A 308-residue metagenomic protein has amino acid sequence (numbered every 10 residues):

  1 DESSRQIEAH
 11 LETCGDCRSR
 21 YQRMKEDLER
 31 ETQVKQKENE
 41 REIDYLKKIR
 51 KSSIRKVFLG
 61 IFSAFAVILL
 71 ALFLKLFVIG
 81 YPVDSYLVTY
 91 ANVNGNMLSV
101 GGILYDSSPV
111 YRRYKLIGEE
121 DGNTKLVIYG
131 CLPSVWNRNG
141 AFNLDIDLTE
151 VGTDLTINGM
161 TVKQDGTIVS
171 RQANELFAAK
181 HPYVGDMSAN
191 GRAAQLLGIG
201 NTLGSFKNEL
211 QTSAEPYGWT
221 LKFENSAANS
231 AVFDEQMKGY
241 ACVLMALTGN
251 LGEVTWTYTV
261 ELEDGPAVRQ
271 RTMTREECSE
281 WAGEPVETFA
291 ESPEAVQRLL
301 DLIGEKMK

Functional and structural regions predicted by a protein language model:
E2-R23: N-terminal amphipathic alpha-helical interaction or autoinhibitory segments
Q22, T32-M97: Membrane-interface helical sensory segment of bacterial ECF anti-sigma factor regulators
G80-R112, T167-G218, N225-N229, A295-K308: N-proximal, solvent-exposed amphipathic alpha-helical segments enriched in charged/polar residues
N96-K125, Y129-V135: Membrane-interface segments at or immediately adjacent to transmembrane helices that form the boundary between
R112-E119, C131-T153, A231-L251: Short, non-transmembrane amphipathic alpha-helical segments
E120, I128-L132, F223-A227, Y258-V260 (+1 more regions): A mature extracytoplasmic/lumenal domain signature
D154-N158, N250-T257: Short acidic amphipathic segments
M160-Q172, T255-K308: Polar/charged, Gly/Pro-rich intrinsically disordered segments
